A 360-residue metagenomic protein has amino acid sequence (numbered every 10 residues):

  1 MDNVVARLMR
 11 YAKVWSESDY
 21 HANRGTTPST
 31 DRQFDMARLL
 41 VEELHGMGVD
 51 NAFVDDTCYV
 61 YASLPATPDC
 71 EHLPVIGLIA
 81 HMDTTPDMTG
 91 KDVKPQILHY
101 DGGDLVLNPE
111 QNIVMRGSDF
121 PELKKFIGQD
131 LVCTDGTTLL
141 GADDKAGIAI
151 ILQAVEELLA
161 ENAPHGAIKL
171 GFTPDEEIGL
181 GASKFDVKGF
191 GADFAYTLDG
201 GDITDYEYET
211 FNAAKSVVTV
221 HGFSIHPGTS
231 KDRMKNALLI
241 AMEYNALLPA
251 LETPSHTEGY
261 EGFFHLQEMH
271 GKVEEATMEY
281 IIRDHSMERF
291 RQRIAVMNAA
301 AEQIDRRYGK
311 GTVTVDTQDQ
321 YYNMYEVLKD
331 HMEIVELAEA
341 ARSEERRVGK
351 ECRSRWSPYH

Functional and structural regions predicted by a protein language model:
D2-T30, C133, Y321: N-terminal capping segment at the start of a domain
V5, M9, R38-V41, I148-E156 (+7 more regions): Predominant activation on well-ordered alpha-helical scaffold segments within soluble catalytic domains
A22-L73, G77-I79, D83: A non-catalytic alpha/beta surface segment that caps or lines the substrate-entry region of metallo-dependent hydrolase
D31, T138-A149, K231-L239: Short, conserved micro-motifs enriched in small and acidic residues
C70-H165, A192: Active-site metal-coordination/substrate-binding segment of hydrolases, especially metallo-dependent peptidases
K124-F211, L251-Q267, G271, M278-H285 (+1 more regions): Acidic/histidine-rich catalytic neighborhood of metal-dependent amide-processing enzymes
A195-I240: Phosphate/diphosphate-binding glycine-rich loops and adjacent basic-rich segments that engage nucleotide
L238-W356: Metal-dependent amide/peptide-bond hydrolase catalytic core, centered on the "pita-bread" metallohydrolase fold
